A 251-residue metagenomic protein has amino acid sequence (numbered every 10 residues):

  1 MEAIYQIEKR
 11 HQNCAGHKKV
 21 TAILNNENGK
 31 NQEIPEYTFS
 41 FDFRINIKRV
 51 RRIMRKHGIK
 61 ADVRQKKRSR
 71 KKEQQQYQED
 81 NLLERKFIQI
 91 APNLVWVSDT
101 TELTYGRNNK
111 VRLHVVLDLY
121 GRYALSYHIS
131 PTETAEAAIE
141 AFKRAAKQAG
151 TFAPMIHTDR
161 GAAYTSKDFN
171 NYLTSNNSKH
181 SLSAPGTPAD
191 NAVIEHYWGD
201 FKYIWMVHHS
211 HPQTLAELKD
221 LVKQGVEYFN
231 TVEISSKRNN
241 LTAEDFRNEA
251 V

Functional and structural regions predicted by a protein language model:
M1-P92, T187, T242-V251: Basic, flexible linker segments flanking DNA-binding modules in nucleic acid-interacting mobile-element proteins
V63-R68, I156-R160, T174-V193, H209-T214: RNase H-like polynucleotidyl transferase catalytic core
Q89-L125, P131-E133: An active-site-proximal beta-strand-loop segment
N109, Y127-A149: Active-site beta-loop-alpha junctions of metal-dependent nucleic acid enzymes, especially the RNase H-like/DDE
G121-Y127, H180-S183, M206-H208: Short small-residue beta-strand/loop micro-motif enriched in glycine and branched aliphatics
G150-T165, P188, T242: Acidic/histidine-rich, metal-coordinating catalytic segments
D168, S175, A192, H196 (+1 more regions): Generic alpha-helical secondary structure signal
T174-S178, D200-V251: C-terminal domain-tail junction helix/linker
